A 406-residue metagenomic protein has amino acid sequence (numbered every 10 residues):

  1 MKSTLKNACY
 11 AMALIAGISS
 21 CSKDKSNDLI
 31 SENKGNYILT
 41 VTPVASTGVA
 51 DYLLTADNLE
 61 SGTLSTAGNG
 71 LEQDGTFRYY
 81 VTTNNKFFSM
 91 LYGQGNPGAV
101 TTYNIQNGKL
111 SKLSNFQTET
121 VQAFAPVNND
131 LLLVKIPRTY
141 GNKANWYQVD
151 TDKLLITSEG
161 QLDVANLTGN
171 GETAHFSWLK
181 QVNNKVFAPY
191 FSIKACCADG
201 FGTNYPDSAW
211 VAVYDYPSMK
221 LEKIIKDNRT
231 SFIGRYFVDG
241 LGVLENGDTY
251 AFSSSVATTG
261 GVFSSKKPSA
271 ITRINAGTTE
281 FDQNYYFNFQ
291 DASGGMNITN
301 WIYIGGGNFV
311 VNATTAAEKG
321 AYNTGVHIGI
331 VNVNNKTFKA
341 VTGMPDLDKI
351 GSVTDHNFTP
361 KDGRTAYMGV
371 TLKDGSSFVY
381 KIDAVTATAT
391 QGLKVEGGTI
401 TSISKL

Functional and structural regions predicted by a protein language model:
M1-L39: Bacterial Sec-dependent N-terminal signal peptides
N33-A45, T83-G93, N128-Y140, K185-S192 (+4 more regions): Short beta-strand elements that form the blades of beta-propeller/WD-repeat-like and other beta-sheet-rich scaffold
D51-L155: Post-signal peptide N-terminal segment of secreted/secretory-pathway proteins
Y52-D57, V100-T102, K143-L154, F201-K220 (+3 more regions): Beta-propeller blade signature
S61-D74, K109-E119, L155-G171, K220-R229 (+3 more regions): Beta-propeller fold detector
L71-N84, F116-N129, T168-L179, S231-L241 (+3 more regions): Repeated scaffold domains used in trafficking and secretory/extracellular systems, primarily beta-propellers
K180-A317: Acidic, serine/threonine- and glycine-rich low-complexity intrinsically disordered segments that serve as flexible
T279-G375: Intrinsically disordered, low-complexity segments enriched in Gly and acidic/Ser/Thr residues that form flexible
